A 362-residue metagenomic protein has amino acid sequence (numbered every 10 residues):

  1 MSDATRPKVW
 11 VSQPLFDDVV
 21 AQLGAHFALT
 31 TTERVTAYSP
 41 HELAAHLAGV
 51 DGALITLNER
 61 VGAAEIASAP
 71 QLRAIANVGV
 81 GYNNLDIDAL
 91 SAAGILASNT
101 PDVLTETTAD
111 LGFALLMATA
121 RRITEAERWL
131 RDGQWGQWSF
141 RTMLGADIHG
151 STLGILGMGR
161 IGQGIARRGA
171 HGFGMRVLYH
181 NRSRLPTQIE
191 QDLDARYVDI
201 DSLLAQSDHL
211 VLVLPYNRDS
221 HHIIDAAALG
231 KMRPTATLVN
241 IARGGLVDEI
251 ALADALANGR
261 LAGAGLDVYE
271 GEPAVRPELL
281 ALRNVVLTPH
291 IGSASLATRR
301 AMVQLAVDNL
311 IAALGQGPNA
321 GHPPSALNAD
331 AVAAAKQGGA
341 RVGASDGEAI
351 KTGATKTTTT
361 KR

Functional and structural regions predicted by a protein language model:
M1-V50, N328, A335, G343 (+2 more regions): N-terminal glycine-/charge-rich "phosphate-binding" loop or analogous flexible N-terminal tail
S2-R6, S91, S98-D110, E272-R362: C-terminal helix-to-coil terminal segments
S12, I155-G157: Conserved N-terminal Rossmann-fold NAD(P)-binding element of oxidoreductases
Q13, Y179-S183: N-terminal Rossmann-fold cofactor-binding loop
A48, V61-A64, S183-E278: Rossmann-like adenosine-cofactor binding region
V50-R131, G145: Phosphate/diphosphate ligand-binding glycine-rich loop within oxidoreductases
P101-T152, G164-R168, G172, A312 (+1 more regions): Phosphate-binding beta-alpha-beta segment of Rossmann-like dinucleotide-binding domains, i.e., the NAD(P)
I161: Hydrophobic/small residue at the entry helix of a nucleotide-binding pocket
